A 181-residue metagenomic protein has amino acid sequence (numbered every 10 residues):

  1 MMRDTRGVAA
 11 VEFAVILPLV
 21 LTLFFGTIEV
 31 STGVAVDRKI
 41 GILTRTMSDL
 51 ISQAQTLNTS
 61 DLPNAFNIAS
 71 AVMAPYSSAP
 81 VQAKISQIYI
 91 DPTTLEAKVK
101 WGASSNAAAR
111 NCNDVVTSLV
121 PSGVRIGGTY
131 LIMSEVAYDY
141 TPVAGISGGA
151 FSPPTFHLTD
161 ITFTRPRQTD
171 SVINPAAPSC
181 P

Functional and structural regions predicted by a protein language model:
M1-V72: Alpha-helical assembly-interface signal, strongest on the long, hydrophobic N-terminal helix that forms
R45, D49-P181: Short, conserved structural patches
